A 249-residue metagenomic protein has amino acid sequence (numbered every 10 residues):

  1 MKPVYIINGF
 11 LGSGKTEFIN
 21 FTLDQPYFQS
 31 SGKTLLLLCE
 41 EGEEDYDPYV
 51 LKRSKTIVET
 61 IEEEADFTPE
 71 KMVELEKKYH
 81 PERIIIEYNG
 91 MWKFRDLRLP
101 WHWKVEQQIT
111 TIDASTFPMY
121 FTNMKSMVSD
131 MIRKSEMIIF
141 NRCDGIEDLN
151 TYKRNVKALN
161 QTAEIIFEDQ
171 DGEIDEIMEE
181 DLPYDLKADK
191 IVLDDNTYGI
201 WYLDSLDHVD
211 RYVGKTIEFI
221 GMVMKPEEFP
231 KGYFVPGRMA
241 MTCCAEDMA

Functional and structural regions predicted by a protein language model:
K2-N8, S13-Q107, T111-P118: Nucleotide-state-sensitive switch-loop elements of NTP-binding domains
F10, E17, G32, T110-T116 (+2 more regions): OB-fold and OB-like single-stranded nucleic-acid-recognition modules and their adjacent interaction interfaces
Y46, D96, Y120, F229-K231 (+1 more regions): Short acidic, gly/pro-rich beta-turn/loop elements at beta-sheet edges and active-site/ligand-binding grooves
W103, F121-T122, K187-A188: Short, functional N-terminal and low-complexity linear motifs
N123-M127: Charged helix-capping and loop-helix junction motifs
